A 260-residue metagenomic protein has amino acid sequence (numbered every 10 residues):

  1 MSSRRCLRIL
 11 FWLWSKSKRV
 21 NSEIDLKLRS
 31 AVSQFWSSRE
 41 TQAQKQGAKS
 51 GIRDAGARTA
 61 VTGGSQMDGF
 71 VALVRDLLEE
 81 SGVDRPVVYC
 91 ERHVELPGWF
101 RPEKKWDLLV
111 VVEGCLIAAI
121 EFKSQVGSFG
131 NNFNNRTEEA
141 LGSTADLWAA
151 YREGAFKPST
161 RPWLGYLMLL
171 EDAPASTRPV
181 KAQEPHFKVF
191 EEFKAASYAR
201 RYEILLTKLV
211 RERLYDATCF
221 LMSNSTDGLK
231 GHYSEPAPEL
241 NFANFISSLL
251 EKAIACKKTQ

Functional and structural regions predicted by a protein language model:
S2-C90, Q260: Interdomain/boundary linker segments immediately adjacent to catalytic/signaling cores
K18-E40, K194-Q260: Charged, low-complexity C-terminal accessory regions
G63-V71, R101, N132, R136-E139: Phosphate/oxyanion-binding active-site loops and adjacent basic polyanion-contact surfaces
D76-R85, V111-L116, A149-K157: Secondary-structure boundary elements
P86-E113: Active-site metal-binding core of divalent-cation-utilizing nuclease and nuclease-like domains
E95, K123-N135: Short helix/strand-bridging catalytic loops that position acidic/His residues to coordinate divalent metals and engage
L108-V110, I117-S124, A140: Conserved catalytic cores of phosphodiester-cleaving nucleases, focusing on short active-site segments
G130-G228, S234-P236: Acidic, metal/cofactor-coordinating or nucleic-acid-engaging core segments within structured domains
